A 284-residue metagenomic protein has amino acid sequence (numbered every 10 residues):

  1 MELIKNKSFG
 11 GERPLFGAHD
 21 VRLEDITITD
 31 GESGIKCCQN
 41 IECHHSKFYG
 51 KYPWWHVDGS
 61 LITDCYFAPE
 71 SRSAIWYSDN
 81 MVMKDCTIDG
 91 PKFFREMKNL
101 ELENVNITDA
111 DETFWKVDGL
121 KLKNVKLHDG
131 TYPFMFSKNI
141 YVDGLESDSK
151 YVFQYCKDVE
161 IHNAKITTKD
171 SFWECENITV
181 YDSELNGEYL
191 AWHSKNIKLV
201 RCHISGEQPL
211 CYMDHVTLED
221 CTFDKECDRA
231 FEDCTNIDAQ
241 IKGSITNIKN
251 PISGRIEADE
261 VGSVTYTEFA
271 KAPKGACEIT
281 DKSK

Functional and structural regions predicted by a protein language model:
M1-K284: Long, distal/terminal scaffolding or interaction modules with repetitive or compositionally biased sequence
